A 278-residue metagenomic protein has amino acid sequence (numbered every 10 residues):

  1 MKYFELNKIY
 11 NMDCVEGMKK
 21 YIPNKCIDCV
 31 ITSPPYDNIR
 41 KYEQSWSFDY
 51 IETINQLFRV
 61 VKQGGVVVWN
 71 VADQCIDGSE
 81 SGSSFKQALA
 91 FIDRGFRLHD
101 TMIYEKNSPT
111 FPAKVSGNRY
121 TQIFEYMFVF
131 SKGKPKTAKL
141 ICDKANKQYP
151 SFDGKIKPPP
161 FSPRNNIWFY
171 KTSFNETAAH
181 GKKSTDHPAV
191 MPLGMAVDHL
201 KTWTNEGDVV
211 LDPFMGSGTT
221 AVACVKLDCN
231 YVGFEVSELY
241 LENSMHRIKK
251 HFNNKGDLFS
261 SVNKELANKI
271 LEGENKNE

Functional and structural regions predicted by a protein language model:
M1-N243, H251, E272-E278: Core catalytic lobe of class I
K249-E274: Conserved phosphoryl-transfer catalytic core
